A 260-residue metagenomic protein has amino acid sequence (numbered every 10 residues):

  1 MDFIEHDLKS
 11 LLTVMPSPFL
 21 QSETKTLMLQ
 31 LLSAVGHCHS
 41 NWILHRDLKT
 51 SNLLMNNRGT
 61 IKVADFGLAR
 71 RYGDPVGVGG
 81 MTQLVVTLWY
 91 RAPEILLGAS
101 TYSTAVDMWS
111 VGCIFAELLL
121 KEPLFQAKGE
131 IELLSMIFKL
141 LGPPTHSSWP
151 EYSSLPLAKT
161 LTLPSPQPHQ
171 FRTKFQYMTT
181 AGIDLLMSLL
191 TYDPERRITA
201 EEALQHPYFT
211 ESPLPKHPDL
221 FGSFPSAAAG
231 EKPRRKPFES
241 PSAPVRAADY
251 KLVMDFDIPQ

Functional and structural regions predicted by a protein language model:
D2-D7: Conserved short submotifs of the Hanks-type protein kinase catalytic core that shape the nucleotide-binding pocket
L27-M28: Activation segment signature within eukaryotic-like protein kinase domains
H39-N56: Catalytic-loop of the protein kinase fold
G80-I95: Conserved activation segment of eukaryotic-like protein kinases, specifically the C-terminal portion of the activation
I95-V106, L119, F125-Q126: Conserved end of the kinase activation segment
P143-M187: C-terminal lobe substrate-recognition/regulatory segment of protein kinase catalytic domains
T210-Q260: C-terminal intrinsically disordered, low-complexity extensions immediately downstream of enzyme catalytic cores
